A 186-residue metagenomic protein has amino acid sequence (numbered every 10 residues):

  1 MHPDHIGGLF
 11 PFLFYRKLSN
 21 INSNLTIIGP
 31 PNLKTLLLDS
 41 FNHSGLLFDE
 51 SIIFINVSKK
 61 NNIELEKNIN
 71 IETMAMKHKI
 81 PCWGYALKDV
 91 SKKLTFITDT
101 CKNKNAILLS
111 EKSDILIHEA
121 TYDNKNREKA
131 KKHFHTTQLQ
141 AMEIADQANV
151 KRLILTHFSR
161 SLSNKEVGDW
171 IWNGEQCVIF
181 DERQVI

Functional and structural regions predicted by a protein language model:
M1-F96, C101-L108, N164-I186: Binuclear metal-dependent hydrolase catalytic cores
C101-R183: Cap/insert and terminal regions of metallo-dependent hydrolase folds
